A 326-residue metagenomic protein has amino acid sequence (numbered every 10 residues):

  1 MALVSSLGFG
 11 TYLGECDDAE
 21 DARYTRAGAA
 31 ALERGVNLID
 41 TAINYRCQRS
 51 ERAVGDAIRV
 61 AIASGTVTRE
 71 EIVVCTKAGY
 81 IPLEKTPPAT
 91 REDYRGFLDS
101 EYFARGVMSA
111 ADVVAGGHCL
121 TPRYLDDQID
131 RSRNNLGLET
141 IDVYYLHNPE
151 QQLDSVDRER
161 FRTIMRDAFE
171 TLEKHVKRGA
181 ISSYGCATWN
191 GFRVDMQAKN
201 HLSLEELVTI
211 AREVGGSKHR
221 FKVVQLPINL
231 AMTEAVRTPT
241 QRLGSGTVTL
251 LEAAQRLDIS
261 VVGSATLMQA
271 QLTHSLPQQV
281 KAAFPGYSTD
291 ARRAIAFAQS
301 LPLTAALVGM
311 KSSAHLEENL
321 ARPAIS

Functional and structural regions predicted by a protein language model:
M1-F9, V114-L125, Q241-S245: Short charge-dense sequence patches
M1-S100, V107, E139, V156-E159 (+4 more regions): N-terminal binding-site loop/beta-alpha segment at the start of enzyme catalytic domains that lines or forms
G10, E33, V74, A104 (+5 more regions): Generic signal for short, ordered secondary-structure residues within or immediately flanking folded domains
A22-R23, G28-A30, C47, R123 (+2 more regions): Beta/alpha (TIM)-barrel catalytic core signal, keyed to glycine-rich beta->alpha loops juxtaposed to Asp/Glu that bind
I39-T41, C75, T140-L146, S182-T188: Short beta-strand segments at enzyme active-site cores
T68-I72, E139-V143, S183, H219-V223: Short acidic capping loops at alpha-helix termini that bridge into adjacent secondary structure
E84-Y145, Q151: Active-site gating/metal-coordination segments in enzymes
